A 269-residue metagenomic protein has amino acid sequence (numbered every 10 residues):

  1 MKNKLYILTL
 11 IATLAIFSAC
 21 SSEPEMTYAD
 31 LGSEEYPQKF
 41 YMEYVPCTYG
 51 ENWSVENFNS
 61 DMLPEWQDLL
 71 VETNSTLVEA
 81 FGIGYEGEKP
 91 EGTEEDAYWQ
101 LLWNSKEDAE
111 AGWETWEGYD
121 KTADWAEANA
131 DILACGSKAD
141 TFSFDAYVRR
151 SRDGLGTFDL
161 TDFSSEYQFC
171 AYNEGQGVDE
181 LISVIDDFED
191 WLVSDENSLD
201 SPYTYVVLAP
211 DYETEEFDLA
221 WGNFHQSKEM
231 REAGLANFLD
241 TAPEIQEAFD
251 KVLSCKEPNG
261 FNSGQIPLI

Functional and structural regions predicted by a protein language model:
M1-I7: Bacterial N-terminal signal peptides that target proteins for export
I7-T9, A236: Intrinsically disordered, low-complexity segments enriched in polar/charged small residues
A12-T13: Repetitive helical segments and hydrophobic/amphipathic motifs
I16-A19: C-terminal motif of bacterial Sec signal peptides marking the signal peptidase cleavage site
S21-Y98, L102-W125, D131-E247, L253-I269: Short S/T/G/P-rich N-terminal loop/turn motif that feeds into the first structured element of a domain
